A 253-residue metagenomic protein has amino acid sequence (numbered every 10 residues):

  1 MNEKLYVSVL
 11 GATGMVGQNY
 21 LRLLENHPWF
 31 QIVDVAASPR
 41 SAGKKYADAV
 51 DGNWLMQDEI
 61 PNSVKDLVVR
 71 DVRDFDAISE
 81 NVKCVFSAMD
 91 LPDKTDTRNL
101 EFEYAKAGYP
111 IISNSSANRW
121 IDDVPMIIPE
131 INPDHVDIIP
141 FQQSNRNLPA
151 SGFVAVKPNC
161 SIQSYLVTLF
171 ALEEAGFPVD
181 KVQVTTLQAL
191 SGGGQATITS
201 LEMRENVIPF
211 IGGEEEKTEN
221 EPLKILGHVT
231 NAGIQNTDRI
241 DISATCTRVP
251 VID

Functional and structural regions predicted by a protein language model:
M1-I211, I234: N-terminal Rossmann-like NAD(P) cofactor-binding subdomain of oxidoreductases, focused on the glycine-rich
G192-D253: Charged docking surfaces used in two-component/phosphorelay signaling
